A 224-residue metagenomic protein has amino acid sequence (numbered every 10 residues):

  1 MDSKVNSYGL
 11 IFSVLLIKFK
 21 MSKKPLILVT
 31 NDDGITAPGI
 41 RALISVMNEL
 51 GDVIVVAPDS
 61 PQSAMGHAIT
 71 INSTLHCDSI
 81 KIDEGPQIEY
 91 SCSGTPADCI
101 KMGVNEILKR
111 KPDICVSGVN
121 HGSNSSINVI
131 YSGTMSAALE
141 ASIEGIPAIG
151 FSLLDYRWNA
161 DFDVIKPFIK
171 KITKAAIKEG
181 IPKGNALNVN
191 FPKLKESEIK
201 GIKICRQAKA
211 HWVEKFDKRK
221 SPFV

Functional and structural regions predicted by a protein language model:
L10-K20: Short, Lys/Arg-enriched N-terminal segments with co-localized hydrophobic residues within the first ~10-30 amino acids
S22-K23, I27-T30, P38-E106, R110-K111: A cross-family phosphate/adenosyl-ligand binding-site feature
G103-K109, S136-P147: Alpha-helix C-terminal capping segments
I114: Short, Asp-centered acidic motifs that coordinate Mg2+ and/or phosphate in catalytic or ligand-binding sites
S123-S132: Glycine/threonine-rich flexible loop motifs
S142-V164: Glycine-rich phosphate/pyrophosphate-binding loops and their adjacent beta-strand/loop elements at enzyme active sites
D163-V224: Electrostatically charged, flexible surface regions
